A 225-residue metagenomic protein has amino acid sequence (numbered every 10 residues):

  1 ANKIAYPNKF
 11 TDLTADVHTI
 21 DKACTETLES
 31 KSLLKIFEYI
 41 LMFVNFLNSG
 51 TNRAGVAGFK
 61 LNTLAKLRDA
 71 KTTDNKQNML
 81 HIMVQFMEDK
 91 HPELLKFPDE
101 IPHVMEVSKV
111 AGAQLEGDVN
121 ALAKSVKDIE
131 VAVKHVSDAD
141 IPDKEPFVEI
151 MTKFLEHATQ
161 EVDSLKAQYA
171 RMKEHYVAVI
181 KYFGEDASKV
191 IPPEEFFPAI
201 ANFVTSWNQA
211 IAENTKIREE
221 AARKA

Functional and structural regions predicted by a protein language model:
A1-A225: Extended alpha-helical domain cores of large, multidomain eukaryotic proteins
